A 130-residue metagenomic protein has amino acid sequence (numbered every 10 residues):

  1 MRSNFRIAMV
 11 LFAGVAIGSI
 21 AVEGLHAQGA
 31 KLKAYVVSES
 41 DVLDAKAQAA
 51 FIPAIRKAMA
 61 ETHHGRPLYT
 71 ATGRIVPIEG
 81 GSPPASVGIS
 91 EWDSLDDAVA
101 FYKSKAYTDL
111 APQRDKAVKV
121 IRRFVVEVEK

Functional and structural regions predicted by a protein language model:
M1-F12: Bacterial N-terminal signal peptides that target proteins for export
S3, A45, A111, K119-V120: Short alpha-helical segments used as structural interaction elements across diverse proteins
V10, S104-Y107: Alpha-helix boundary/capping and short turn/kink residues
V10-I20: Terminal signal-anchor or tail-anchor transmembrane helices that tether membrane-associated enzymes to cellular
G18-K105, V126-K130: Short S/T/G/P-rich N-terminal loop/turn motif that feeds into the first structured element of a domain
K57, Y107, K116-K119: Residue-level marker of structural boundaries
V99-Y102, P112-K116: Short, exposed beta-strand-loop hairpins at the edges of beta-sheets in extracellular/periplasmic proteins
D115-K130: C-terminal end-helix/capping segment
